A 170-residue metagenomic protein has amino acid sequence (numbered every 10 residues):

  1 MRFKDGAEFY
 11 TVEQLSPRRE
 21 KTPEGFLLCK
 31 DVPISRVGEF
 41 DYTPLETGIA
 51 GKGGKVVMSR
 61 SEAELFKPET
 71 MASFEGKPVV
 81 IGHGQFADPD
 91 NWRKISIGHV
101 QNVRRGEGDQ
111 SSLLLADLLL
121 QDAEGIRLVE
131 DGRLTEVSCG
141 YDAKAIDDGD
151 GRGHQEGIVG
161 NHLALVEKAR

Functional and structural regions predicted by a protein language model:
M1-F74: Polar/acidic, low-complexity leader/linker segments enriched in S/T/G and N/D
G6-V12, M58-S59, R93-I95, L115-L120 (+1 more regions): A short linear-motif detector with a strong N-terminal bias
P17, E39-Y42, I81, N102 (+1 more regions): Generic structural "secondary-structure junction" signal
V56-M58, E75-A87, V137: Short conserved beta-strand and strand-loop elements enriched in small hydrophobics with frequent Asp/Gly
M71-A72, K94-I97, T135: Acidic low-complexity intrinsically disordered segments
G84-V103: A surface-exposed loop-and-adjacent beta-strand signature within N-terminal beta-sandwich domains that mediate ligand
G98-R170: Residue microenvironments linked to proteolytic maturation and disulfide-stabilized extracellular modules
